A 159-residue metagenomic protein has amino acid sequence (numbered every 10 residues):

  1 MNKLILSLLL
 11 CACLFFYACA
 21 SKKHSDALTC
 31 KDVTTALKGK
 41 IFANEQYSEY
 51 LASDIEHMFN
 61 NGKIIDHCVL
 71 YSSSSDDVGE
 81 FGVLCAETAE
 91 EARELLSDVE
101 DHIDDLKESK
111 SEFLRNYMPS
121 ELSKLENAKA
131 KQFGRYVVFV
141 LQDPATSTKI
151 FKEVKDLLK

Functional and structural regions predicted by a protein language model:
M1-I5: Positively charged n-region of N-terminal signal peptides that target proteins for export
F15-A18: C-terminal motif of bacterial Sec signal peptides marking the signal peptidase cleavage site
A20-K23: Bacterial signal peptide processing site
E45-G79, E90, E94-L95, L122-E126: Short, compositionally biased low-complexity segments enriched in polar/charged residues
E80-T88, Y136-D143: Second-shell loop/turn segments in exported
A89-S97, T146-K149: Short, conserved charged micro-motifs
L96-F133: Short Gly/Thr-rich strand-loop-strand
P119-K159: A short, solvent-exposed beta-edge/loop patch
